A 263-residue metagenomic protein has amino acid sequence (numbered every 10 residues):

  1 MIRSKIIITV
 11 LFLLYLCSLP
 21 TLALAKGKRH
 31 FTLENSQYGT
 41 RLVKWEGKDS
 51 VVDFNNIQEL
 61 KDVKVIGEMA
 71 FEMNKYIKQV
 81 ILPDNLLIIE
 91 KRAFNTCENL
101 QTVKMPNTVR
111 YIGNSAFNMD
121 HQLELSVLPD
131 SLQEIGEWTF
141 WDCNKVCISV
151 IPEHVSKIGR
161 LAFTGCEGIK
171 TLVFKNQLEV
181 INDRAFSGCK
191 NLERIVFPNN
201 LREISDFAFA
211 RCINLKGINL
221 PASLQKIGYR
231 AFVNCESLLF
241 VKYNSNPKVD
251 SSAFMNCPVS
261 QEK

Functional and structural regions predicted by a protein language model:
M1-V10: Bacterial N-terminal signal peptides that target proteins for export
T9-S18: Bacterial N-terminal signal peptides
A23-A25: Boundary at the C-terminal end of the N-terminal hydrophobic targeting segment
K28-Q37, G47-V65, K75-I88, E98-Y111 (+7 more regions): Structural signature of tandem-repeat unit edges
G67-A70, K91-A93, G113-A116, G136-T139 (+5 more regions): Consensus positions within tandem repeat domains that build extended binding/scaffold surfaces
